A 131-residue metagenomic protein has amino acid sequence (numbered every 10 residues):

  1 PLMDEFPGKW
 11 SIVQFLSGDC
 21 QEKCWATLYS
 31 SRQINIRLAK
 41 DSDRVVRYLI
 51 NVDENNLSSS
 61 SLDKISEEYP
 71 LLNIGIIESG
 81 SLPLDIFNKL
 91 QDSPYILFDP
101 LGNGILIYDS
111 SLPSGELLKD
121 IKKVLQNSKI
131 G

Functional and structural regions predicted by a protein language model:
D4-R32: Short active-site neighborhood of thiol/selenol oxidoreductases, capturing the structured segment around
P7-G8, S42-R44, L90: Extracytoplasmic
F15-G18, I50-E54: Structural motif
T27-S30, S61, L117: Stable alpha-helical elements in mature extracytoplasmic
L28-L49: Conserved helix-turn-beta segment immediately C-terminal to the redox Cys motif in thioredoxin-like folds
V46-Y48, N56, S61-F98: Short, internal strand/loop/helix patches that form the active-site neighborhood or redox-interaction surface
Q91-D92, L97-G131: Thiol-/selenol-based redox modules, centered on thioredoxin-like and closely related oxidoreductase domains
